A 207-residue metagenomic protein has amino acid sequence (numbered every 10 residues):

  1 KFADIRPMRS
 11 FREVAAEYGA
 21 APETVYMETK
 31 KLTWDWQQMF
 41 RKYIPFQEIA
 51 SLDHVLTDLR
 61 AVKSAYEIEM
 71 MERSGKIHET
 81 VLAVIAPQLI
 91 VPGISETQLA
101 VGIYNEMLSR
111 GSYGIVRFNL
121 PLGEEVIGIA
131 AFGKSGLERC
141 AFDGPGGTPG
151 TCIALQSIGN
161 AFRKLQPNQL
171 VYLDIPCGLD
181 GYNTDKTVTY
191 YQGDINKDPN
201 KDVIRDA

Functional and structural regions predicted by a protein language model:
K1-A207: Active-site neighborhoods and metal-handling regions in enzymes and metal-associated proteins
